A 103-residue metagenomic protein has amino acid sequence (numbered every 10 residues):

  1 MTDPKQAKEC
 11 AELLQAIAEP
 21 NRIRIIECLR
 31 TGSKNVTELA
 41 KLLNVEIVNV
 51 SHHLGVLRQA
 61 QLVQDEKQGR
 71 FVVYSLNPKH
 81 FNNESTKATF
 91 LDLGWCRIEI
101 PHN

Functional and structural regions predicted by a protein language model:
M1-K5, E9, P78-N103: Amphipathic alpha-helical dimerization/coiled-coil segments that flank or bridge DNA-binding/regulatory modules
M1-P4, L13-L14, Q68: Charged, low-complexity, helix/coiled-coil-prone segments
E9-Q15, P20-N49, G55, F71-F81: N-terminal helix-turn-helix DNA-binding core of bacterial DNA-binding proteins
S33, Q64, T86-A88: Single-residue recognition of alpha-helix boundary sites
V48-V50, Q59-A60, K87-T89: Short, intrinsically disordered/low-complexity patches at protein termini and at juxtamembrane boundaries
Q59-Q68, S75: Beta-hairpin "wing" of winged helix-turn-helix
